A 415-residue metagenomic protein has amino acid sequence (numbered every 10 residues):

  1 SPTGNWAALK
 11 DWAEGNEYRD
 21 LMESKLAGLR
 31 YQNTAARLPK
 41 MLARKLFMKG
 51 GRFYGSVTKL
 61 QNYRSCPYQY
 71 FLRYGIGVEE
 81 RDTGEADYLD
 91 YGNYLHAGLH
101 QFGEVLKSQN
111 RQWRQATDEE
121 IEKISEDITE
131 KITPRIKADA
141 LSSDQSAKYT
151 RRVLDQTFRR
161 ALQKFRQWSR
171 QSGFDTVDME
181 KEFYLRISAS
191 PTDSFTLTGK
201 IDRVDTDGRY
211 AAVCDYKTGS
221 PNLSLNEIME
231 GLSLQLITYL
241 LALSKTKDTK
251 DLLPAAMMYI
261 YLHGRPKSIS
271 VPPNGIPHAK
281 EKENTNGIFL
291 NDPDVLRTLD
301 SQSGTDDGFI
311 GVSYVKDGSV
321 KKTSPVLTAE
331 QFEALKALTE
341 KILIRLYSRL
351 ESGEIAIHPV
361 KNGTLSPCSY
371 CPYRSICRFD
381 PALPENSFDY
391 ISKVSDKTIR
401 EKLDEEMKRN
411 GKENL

Functional and structural regions predicted by a protein language model:
S1-L415: Structural signature of nuclease core domains in nucleic-acid processing machines
